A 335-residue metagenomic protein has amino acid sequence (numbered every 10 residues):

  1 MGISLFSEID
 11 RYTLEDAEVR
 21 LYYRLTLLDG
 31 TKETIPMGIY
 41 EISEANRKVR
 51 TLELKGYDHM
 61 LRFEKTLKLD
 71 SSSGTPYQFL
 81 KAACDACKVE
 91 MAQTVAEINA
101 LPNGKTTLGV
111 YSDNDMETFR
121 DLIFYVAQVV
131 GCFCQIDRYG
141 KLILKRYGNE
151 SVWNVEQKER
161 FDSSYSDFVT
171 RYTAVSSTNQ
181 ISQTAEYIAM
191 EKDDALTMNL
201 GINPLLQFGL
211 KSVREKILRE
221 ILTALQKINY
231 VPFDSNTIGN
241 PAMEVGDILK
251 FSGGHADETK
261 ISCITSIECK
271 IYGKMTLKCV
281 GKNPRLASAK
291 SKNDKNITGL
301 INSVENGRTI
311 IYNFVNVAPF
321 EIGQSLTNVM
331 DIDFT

Functional and structural regions predicted by a protein language model:
M1, E215-V231: Short, basic/aromatic beta-hairpin or loop at an interaction surface
L5-N46, G74-A86, I238-E258, T265: Short, acidic/charged, Gly/Pro-enriched secondary-structure junctions
D10-D16, E44-L52, L61-K65, F124-Y125 (+5 more regions): Amphipathic alpha-helical and helix-coil boundary elements used as assembly and membrane-proximal scaffolds
D29-T31, N46-D167: Charged- and aromatic-enriched interaction segments used to assemble and dock large macromolecular complexes
L54-G56, I143-K145, S151-Y172, T178-L205 (+1 more regions): Acidic, low-complexity/disordered segments
